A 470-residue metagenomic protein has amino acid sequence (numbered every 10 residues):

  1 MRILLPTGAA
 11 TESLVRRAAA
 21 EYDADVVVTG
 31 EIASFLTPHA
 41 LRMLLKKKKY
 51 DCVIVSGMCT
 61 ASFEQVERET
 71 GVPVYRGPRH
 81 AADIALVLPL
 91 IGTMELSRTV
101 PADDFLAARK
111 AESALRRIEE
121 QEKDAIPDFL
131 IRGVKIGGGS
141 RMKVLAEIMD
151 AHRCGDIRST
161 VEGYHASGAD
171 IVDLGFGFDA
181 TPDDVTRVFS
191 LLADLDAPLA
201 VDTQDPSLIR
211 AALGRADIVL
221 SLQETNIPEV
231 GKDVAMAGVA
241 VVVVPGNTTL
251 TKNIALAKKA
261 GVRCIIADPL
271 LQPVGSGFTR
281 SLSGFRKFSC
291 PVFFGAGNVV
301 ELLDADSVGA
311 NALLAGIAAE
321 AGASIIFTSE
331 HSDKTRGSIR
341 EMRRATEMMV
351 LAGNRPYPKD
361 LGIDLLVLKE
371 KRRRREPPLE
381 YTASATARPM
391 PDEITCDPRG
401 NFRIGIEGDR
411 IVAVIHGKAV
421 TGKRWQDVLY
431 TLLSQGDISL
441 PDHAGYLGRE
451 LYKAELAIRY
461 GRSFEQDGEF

Functional and structural regions predicted by a protein language model:
M1, L86-S159, R403-I406, F464-F470: N-terminal amphipathic alpha-helix/helix-capping segment at the start of soluble metabolic enzymes
L4, T11-Y22, R76, A237-K369: Catalytic alpha/beta core domains of metabolic enzymes, predominantly
V55, V74-R76, M142-I148, D170-L174 (+6 more regions): Hydrophobic faces of well-ordered beta-strands that scaffold small-molecule active sites in alpha/beta enzyme cores
A102-A107, I118-E120, A125-F129, K135-G137 (+2 more regions): Conserved anion-binding
S140-S159, L220-Q223, G246-T248, V299-S307: Active-site mouth loops of central-metabolism enzymes
H152-Y164, I209, I227, L250 (+1 more regions): Short, acidic/polar
A169-A197: Glycine-rich, proline-tolerant flexible connector loops at the mouths of alpha/beta enzymes
C396-F470: Extended hydrophobic packing segments that form well-structured cores
